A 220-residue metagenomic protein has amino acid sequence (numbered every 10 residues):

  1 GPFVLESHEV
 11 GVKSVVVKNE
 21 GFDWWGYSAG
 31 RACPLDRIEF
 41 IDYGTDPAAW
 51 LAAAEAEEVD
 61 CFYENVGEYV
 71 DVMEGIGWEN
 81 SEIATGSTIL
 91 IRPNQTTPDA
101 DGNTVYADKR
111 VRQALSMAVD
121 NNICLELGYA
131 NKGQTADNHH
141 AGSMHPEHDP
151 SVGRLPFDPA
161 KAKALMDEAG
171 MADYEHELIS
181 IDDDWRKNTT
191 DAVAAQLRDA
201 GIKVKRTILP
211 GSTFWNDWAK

Functional and structural regions predicted by a protein language model:
G1-D46, D71-I89, P159-A160: Aromatic-rich, solvent-exposed beta-strand/loop patch
P2, P34-R37, A53-A56, G75 (+3 more regions): Alpha-helical secondary-structure segments
P2-V4, A100, Q134-E168, D182-N188: Structural transition elements
V10, G44-A49, E64, V105-R110 (+4 more regions): Soluble non-cytosolic domains of exported or imported proteins
V16-N19, K187-A200: Short, polar/charged alpha-helical segment
N19, Y43, E64-N65, I83 (+4 more regions): Active-site-proximal beta-strand/loop segments in catalytic clefts of secreted hydrolases
F22-V72, A194, K203-K205, S212: Ligand-site clamp/hinge motif
G211-K220: Beta-rich nucleic-acid/ligand-interaction surfaces
